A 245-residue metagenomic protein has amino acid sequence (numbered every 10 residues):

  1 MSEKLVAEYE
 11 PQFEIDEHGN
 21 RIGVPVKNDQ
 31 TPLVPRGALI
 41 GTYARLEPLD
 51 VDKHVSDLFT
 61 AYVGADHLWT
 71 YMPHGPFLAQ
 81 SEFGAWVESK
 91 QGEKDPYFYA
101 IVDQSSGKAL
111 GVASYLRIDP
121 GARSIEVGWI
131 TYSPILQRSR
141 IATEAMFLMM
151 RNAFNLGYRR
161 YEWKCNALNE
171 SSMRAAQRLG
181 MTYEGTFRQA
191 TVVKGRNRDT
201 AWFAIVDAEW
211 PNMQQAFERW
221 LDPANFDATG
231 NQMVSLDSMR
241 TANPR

Functional and structural regions predicted by a protein language model:
S2-S139, N152-L156, R196-A201, I205-P211 (+1 more regions): GNAT-family acyltransferases
A142: Glycine-rich acyl-CoA binding loop
M149: Flexible ATP-lid and adjacent glycine-rich G1/G2 motifs of the Bergerat
N155-C165: Conserved GNAT acetyl-CoA-binding A-motif
W163-M173: Conserved beta-strand-loop-alpha-helix junction that forms the acyl-donor binding cleft
A175-A176, F203: Conserved active-site tyrosine of GNAT-family acetyltransferases
T182-R196: Conserved catalytic-core motifs of GNAT/GCN5-like acyltransferases
